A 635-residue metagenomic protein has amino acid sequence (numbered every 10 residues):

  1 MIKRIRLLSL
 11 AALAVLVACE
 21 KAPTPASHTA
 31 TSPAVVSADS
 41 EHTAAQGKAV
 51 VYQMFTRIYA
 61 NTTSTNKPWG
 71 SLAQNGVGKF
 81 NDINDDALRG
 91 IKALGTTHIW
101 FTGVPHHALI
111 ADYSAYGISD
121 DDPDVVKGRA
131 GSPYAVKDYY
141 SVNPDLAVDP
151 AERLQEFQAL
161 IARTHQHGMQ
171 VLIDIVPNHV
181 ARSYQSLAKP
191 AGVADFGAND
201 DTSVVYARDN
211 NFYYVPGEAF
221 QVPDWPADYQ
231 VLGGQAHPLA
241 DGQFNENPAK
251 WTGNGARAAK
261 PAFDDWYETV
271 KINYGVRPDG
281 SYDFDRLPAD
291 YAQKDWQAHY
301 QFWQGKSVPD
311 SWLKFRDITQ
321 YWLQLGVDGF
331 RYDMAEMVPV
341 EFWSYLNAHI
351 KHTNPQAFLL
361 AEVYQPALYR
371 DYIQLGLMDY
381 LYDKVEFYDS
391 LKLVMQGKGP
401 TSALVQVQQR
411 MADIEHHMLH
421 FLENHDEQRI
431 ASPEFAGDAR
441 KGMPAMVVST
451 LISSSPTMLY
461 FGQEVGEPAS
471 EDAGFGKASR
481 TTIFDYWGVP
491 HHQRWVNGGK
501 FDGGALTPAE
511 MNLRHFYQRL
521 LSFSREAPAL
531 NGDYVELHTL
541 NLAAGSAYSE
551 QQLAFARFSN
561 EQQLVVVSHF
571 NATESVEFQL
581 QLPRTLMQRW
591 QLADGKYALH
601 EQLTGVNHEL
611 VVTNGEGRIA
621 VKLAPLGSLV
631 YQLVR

Functional and structural regions predicted by a protein language model:
L16-A18: C-terminal motif of bacterial Sec signal peptides marking the signal peptidase cleavage site
A22-Q170, N178-K189, V193-D209, Y214-A256 (+7 more regions): N-terminal structural segment of carbohydrate-active enzymes
V50-Y52, I99-F101, V171-I173, F330 (+3 more regions): Hydrophobic faces of well-ordered beta-strands that scaffold small-molecule active sites in alpha/beta enzyme cores
T62, L109, D124, E415 (+3 more regions): Loop/helix patches that line or flank the sugar-binding groove of alpha-linked glycan CAZymes
A181-A191, V340-H352, V363-V394, P468-G476: Substrate-binding cleft/loops of secretory-pathway carbohydrate-active enzymes
I272-D283, L287-L368: Active-site neighborhood of glycoside hydrolase catalytic domains
P366-T457, G476: Noncatalytic carbohydrate-binding groove/subsite architecture in carbohydrate-active enzymes
A572-R635: C-terminal beta-sandwich/jelly-roll accessory domains of carbohydrate-active enzymes
